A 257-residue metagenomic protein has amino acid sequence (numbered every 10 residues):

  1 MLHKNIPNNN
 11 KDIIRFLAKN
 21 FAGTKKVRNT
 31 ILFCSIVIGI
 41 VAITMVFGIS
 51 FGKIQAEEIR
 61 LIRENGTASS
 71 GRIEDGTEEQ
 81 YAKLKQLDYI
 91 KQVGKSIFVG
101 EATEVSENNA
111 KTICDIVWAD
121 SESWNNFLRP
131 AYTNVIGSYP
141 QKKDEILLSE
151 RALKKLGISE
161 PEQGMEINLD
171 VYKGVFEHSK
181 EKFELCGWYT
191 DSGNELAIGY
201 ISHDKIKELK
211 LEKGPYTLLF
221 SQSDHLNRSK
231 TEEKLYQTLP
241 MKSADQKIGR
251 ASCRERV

Functional and structural regions predicted by a protein language model:
M1-A42: N-terminal Sec/SRP start-transfer signal
D12, G39, V46-F47, N227-S229: Short, structured coil/loop segments at alpha-helix boundaries
K26-I54, R250-R256: Hydrophobic alpha-helical transmembrane segments of multi-pass inner-membrane transport and secretion
F51-R254: Basic-flanked hydrophobic alpha-helices used for secretion and membrane insertion
